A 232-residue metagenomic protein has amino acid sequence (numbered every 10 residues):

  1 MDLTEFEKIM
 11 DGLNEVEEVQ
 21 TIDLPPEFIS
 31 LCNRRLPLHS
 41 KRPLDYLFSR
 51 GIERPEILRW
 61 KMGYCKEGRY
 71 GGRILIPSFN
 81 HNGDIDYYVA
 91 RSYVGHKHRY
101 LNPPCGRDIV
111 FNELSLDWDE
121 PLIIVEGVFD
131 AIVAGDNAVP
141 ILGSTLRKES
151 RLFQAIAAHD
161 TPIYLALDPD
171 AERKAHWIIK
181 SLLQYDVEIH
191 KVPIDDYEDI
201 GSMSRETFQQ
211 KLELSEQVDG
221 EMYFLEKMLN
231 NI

Functional and structural regions predicted by a protein language model:
M1-P55, R59, Y64-R73, D84-I85 (+5 more regions): Non-catalytic accessory segments of DNA primases and related replication-initiation nucleases
K66-P162: Phosphate-handling DNA/RNA-contact segment within nucleic-acid enzymes
I74, Q154-H159, D199-L214: Short, surface-exposed amphipathic charged segments that create phosphate/polyanion-binding patches used for binding
A90, G143, I194-D196, S202-R205: Active-site donor-binding loop signature of nucleotide-sugar glycosyltransferases
V133-A134, K174-W177, D199-I200: Phosphate- and divalent-cation-binding pockets in alpha/beta enzyme and binding domains that engage nucleotide-derived
S144-K191: Conserved catalytic cores of soluble enzyme domains, especially glycine-rich substrate-binding beta-alpha loops
L212-I232: Extended, charge-rich low-complexity interaction segments
